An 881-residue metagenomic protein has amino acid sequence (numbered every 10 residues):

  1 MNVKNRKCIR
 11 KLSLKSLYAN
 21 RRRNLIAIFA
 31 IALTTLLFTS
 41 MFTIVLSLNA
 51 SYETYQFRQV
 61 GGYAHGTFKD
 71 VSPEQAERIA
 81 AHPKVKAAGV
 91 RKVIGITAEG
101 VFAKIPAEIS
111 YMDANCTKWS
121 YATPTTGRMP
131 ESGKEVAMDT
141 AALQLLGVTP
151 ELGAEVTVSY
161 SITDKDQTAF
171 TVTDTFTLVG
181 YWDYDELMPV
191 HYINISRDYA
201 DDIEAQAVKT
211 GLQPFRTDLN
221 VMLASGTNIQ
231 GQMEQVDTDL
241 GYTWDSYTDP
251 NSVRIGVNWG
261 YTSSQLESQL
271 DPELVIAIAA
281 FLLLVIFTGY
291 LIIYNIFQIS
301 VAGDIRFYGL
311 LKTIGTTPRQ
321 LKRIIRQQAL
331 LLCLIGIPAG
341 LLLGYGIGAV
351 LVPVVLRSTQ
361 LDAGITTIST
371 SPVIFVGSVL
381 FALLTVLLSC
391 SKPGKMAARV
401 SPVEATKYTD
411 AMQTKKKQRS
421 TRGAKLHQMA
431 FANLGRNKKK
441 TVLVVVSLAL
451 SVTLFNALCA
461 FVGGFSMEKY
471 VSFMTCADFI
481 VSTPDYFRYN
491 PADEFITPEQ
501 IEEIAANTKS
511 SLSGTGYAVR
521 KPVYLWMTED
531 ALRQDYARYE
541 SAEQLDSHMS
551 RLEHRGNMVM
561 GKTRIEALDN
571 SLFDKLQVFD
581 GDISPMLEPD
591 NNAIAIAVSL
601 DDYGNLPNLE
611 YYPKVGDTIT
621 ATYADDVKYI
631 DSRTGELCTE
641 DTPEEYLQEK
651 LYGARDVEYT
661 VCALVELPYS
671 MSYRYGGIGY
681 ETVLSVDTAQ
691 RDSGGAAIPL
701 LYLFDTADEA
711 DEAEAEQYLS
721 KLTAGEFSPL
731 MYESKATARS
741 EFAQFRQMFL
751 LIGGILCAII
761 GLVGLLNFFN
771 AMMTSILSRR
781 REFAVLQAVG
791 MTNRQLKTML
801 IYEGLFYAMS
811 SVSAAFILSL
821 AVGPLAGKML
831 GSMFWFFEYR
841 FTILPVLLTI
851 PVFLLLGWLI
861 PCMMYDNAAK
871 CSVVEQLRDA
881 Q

Functional and structural regions predicted by a protein language model:
M1-I26, G303-Q320, I347-V376, L384-L448 (+5 more regions): Feature of multi-pass inner-membrane transport and sensor proteins that recognizes transmembrane helices together
Y18, R23-L46, A280, F287: Hydrophobic alpha-helical transmembrane signal-anchor segments
N20, L291-L332, G764-Y807: Interfacial "coupling" helices/loops that link adjacent transmembrane helices in transporter permeases
T34-T35, L283-Y290, L384-T385, A758-F768 (+2 more regions): Hydrophobic transmembrane alpha-helices
L46-Q265, G463, Y470-G753: Basic-flanked hydrophobic alpha-helices used for secretion and membrane insertion
L48, L270, L341-G377, S391 (+3 more regions): Short helix-loop junctions at transmembrane helix boundaries
S268-V285, V373, A743-I760: N-terminal membrane-entry
I325-L342, V379, T414-K417, L800-A814: Selective transmembrane-helix segments that form parts of the transport pathway or gating/packing helices in multipass
